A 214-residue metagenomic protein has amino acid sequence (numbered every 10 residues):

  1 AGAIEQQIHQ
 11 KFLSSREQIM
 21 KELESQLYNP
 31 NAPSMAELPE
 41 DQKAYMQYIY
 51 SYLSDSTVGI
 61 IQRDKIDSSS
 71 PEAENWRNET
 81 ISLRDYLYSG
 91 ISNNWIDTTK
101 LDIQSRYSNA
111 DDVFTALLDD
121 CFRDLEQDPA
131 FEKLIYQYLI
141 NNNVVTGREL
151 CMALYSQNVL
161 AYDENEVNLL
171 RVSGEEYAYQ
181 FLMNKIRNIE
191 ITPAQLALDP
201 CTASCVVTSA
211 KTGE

Functional and structural regions predicted by a protein language model:
A1-E214: Periplasmic/cell-envelope proteins involved in peptidoglycan metabolism and beta-lactam response
